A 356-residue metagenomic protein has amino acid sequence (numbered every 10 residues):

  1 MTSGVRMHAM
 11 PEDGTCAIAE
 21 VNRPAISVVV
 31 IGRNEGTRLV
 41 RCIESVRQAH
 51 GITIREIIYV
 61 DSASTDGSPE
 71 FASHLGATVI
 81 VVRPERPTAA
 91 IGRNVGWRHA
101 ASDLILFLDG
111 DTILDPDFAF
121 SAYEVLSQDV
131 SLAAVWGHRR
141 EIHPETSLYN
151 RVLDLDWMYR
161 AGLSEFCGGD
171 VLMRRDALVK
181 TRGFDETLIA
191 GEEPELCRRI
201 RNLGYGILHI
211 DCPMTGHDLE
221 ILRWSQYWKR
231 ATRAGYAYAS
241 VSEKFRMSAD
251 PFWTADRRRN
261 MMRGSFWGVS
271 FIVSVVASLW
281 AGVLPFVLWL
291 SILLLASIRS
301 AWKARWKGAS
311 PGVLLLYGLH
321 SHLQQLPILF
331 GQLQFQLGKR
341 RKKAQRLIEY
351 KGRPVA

Functional and structural regions predicted by a protein language model:
E44-I54: Short, acidic, metal-binding catalytic loop of nucleotide-sugar glycosyltransferases
S45, D61-P69, T112-I113: A conserved acidic beta->alpha catalytic loop
R83-A100, E165, G169: Glycine-rich, basic loop-to-helix element that forms the pyrophosphate-binding segment of sugar-nucleotide handling
I105: Short aromatic/hydrophobic "clamp" motif used to bind/position activated sugar donors
I113-L148, D218: Conserved donor NDP-sugar-binding/catalytic core segment of glycosyltransferases
R140-I142, D156-V179, I189, E195 (+1 more regions): A recurrent flexible, glycine/aromatic-enriched loop bordering the glycosyltransferase active site that acts as
T187, P194-F252: Catalytic donor/gating beta->alpha subdomain of glycosyltransferases that bind UDP-sugars
G264-R340: Membrane-embedded multi-pass helical conduit in multi-pass membrane proteins, especially envelope-biosynthetic
